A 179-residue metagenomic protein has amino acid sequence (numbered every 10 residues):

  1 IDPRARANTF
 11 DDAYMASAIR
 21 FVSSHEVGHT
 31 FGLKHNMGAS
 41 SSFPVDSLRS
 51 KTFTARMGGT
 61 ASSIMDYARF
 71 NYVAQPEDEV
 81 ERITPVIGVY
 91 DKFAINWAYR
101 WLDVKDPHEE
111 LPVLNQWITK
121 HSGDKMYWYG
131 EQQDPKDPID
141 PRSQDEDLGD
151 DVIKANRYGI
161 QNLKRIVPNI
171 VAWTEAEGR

Functional and structural regions predicted by a protein language model:
I1-R4, V171: Long, low-complexity, polar/charged, intrinsically disordered or flexibly structured peripheral segments
P3-S24: Short pre-active-site segment immediately N-terminal to the catalytic Zn-binding motif
M15, L33, S42-F43: Active-site and adjacent substrate-binding regions of carbohydrate-active enzymes
F21-N36: Active-site recognition of the HExxH zinc-binding catalytic motif
S40-R179: Conserved catalytic/binding loops enriched for acidic/polar residues
